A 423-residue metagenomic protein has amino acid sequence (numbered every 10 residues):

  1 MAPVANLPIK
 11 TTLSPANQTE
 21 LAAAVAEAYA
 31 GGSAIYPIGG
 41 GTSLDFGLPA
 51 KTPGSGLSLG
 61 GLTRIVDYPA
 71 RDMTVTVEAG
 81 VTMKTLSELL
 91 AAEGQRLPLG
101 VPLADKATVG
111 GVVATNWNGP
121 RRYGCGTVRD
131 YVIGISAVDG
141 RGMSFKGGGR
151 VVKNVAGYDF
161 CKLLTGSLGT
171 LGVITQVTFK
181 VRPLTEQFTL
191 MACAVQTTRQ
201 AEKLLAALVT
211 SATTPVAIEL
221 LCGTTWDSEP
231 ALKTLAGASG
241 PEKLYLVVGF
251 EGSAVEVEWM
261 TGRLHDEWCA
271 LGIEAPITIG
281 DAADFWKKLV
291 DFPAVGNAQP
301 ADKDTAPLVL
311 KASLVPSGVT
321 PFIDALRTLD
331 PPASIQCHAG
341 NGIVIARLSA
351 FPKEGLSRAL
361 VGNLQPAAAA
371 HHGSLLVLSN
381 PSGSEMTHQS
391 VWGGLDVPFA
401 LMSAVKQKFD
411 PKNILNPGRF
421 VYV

Functional and structural regions predicted by a protein language model:
A2-I35, L59-D105, V113, W117-R150 (+2 more regions): N-terminal glycine-rich flavin-associated loop
E20, K84-T85, R199-K203, A254-G262 (+2 more regions): Short, conserved charged micro-motifs
A26-A50: Active-site beta-strand/loop segments that form the cofactor-binding cradle of oxidoreductase flavoproteins
Y29, A91, V209, C269 (+2 more regions): Anion (oxyanion) recognition and catalysis
G39, G80, V248, A346: Residue-level signal for inorganic ion chemistry
G40-T42, L99-G110, I133, T224 (+1 more regions): Short, glycine/charge-rich beta-strand/loop segments that flank catalytic centers and engage negatively charged groups
G47-P53, G60, A104, L271-V423: Conserved glycine-rich FAD pyrophosphate-binding loop
A114, I133-P300: C-terminal substrate-binding/cap subdomain adjacent to the FAD-binding core in PCMH-type and related FAD-linked
